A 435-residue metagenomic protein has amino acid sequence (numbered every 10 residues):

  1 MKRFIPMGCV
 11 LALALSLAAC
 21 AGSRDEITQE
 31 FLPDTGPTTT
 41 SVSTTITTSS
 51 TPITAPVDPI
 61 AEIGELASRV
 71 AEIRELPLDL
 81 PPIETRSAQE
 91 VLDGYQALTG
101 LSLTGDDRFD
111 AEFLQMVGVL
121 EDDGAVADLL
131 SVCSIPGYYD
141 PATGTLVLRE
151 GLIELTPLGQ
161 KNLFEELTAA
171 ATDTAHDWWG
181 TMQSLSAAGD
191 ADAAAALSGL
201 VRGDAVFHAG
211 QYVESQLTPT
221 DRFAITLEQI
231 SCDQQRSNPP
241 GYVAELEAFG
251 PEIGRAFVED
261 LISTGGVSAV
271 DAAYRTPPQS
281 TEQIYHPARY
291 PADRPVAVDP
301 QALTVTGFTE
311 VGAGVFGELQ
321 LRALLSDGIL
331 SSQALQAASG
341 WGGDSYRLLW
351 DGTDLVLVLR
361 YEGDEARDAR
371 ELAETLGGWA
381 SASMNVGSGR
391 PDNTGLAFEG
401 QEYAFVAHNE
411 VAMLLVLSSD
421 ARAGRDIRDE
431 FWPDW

Functional and structural regions predicted by a protein language model:
S16-A19: C-terminal motif of bacterial Sec signal peptides marking the signal peptidase cleavage site
A21-R24: Bacterial signal peptide processing site
Q29-T54: Extracellular mucin-like PTS domains
A61-T156: Auxiliary, metal-adjacent structural segments of Zn-dependent hydrolase domains
L66, A175-E228: Post-HExxH zinc-binding segment in Zn-dependent metallohydrolases
S68-R69, N238-T353: Pan-zinc metallopeptidase signature
V70, K161-W178, A205-V206, V258 (+1 more regions): Active-site recognition of the HExxH zinc-binding catalytic motif
L146-F164, A193-A196: Short pre-active-site segment immediately N-terminal to the catalytic Zn-binding motif
